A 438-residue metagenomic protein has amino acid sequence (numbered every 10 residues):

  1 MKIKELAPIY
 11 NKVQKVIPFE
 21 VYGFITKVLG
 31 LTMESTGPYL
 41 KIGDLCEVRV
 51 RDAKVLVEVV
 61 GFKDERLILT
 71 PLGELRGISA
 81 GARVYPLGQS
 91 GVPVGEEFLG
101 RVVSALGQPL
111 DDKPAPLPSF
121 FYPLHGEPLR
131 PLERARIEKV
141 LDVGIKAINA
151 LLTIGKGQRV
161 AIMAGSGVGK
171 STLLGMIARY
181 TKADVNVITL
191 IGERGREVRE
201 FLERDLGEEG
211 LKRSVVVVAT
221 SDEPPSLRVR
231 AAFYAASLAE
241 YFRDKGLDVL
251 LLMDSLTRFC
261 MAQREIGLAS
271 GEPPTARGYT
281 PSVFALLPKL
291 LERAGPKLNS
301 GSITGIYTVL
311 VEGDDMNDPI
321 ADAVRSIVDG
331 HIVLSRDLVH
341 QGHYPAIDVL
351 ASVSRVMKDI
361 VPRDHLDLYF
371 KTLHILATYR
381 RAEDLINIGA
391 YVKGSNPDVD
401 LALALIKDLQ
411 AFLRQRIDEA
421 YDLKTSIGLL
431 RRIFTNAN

Functional and structural regions predicted by a protein language model:
M1-V13, L429-N438: Short, charged, intrinsically disordered terminal tails
K2-L6, K12-V143: Acidic-enriched and Gly/Ser
D44-L45, K54, R66, G77-S79 (+10 more regions): Short, low-complexity, polar/charged sequence segments that are solvent-exposed and flexible
A82-V84, E97, L110-Q158, S171-M176 (+2 more regions): P-loop NTPase nucleotide-binding/switch module
A150-L151, G157-N438: P-loop NTPase catalytic core
